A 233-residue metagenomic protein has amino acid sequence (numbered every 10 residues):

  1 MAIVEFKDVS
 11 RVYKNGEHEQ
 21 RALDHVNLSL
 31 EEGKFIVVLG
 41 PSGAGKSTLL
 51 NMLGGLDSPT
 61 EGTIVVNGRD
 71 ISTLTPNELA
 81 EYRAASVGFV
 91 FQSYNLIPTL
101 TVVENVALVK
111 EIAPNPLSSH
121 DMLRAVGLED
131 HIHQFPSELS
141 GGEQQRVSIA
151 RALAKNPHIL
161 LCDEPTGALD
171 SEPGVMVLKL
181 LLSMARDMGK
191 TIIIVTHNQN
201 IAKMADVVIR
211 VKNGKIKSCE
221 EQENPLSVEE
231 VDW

Functional and structural regions predicted by a protein language model:
A2-V211: ABC family nucleotide-binding domain
K215-W233: Conserved beta-strand-loop-alpha-helix hinge in the C-terminal portion of ABC ATPase nucleotide-binding domains
